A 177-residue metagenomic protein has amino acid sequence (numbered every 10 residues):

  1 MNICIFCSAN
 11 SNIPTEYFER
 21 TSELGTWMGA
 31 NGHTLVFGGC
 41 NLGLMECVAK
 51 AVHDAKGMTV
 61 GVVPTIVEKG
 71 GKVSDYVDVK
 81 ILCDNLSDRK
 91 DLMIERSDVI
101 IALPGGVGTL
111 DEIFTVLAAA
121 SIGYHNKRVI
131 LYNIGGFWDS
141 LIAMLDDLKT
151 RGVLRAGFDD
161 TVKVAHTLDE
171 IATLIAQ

Functional and structural regions predicted by a protein language model:
M1-R96, G135-A176: A cross-family phosphate/adenosyl-ligand binding-site feature
T59, Y124-K127: Short, structured loop/turn "capping" segments at alpha-beta junctions
P64, I122-G123: Extended hydrophobic/aromatic-rich secondary-structure runs
D88-I122, I130: Active-site/ligand-binding-proximal alpha/beta "capping" segment
K127-G135: Short loop-to-beta-strand entry elements in the cores of soluble alpha/beta enzymes
